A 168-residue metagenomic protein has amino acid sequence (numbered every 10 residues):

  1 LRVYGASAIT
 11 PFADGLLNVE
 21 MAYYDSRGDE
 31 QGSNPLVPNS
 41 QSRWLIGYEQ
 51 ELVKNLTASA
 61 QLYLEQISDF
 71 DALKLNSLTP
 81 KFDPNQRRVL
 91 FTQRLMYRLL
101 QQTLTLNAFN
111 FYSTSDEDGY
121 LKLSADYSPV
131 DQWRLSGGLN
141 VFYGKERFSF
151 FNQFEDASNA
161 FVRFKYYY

Functional and structural regions predicted by a protein language model:
R2-N76: Long, well-ordered mid-to-C-terminal structural blocks that present hydrophobic/aromatic surfaces
A6-T10, V19, I46-Q50, A60 (+4 more regions): Residues on the lipid-exposed face of transmembrane beta-strands in outer-membrane beta-barrel proteins
F12-D14, Y23-R27, L62-S68, Y97-Q101 (+3 more regions): Transmembrane beta-strands of outer-membrane beta-barrel pores
D14-N18, N55-S59, Q101-L106, Q132-G137: Repeated loop/turn-to-beta-strand initiation elements of outer-membrane beta-barrel proteins
D29-L36, F70-S77, A108-N110, G119-L123 (+1 more regions): Outer-membrane beta-barrel translocator domains and adjoining extracellular loop/strand segments of Gram-negative
N34-S42, K81-R87, S113-E117, F151-S158: Replace "Gram-negative outer membrane beta-barrel proteins" with "bacterial and organellar outer membrane beta-barrel
R88-T92, M96-S128: C-terminal hydrophobic structural anchor segments that stabilize assembly/packing rather than catalytic chemistry
F154-Y168: Outer-membrane beta-barrel "beta-signal"
